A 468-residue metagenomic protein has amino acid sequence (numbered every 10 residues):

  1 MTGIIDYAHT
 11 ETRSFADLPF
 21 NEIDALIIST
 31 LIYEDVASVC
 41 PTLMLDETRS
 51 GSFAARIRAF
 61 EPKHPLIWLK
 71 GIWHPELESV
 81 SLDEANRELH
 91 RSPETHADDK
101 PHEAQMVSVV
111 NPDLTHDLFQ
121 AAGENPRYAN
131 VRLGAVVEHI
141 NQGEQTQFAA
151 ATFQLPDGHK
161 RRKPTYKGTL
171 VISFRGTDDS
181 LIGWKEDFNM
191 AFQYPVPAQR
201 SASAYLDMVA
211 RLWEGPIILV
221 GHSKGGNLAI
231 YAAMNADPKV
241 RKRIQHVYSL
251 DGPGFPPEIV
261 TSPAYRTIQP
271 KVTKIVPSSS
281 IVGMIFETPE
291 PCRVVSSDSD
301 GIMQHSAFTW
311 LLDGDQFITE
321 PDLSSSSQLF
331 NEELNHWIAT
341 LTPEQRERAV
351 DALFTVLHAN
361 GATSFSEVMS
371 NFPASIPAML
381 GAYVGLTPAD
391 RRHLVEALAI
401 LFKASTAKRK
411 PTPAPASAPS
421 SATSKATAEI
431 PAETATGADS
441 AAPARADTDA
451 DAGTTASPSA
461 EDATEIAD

Functional and structural regions predicted by a protein language model:
M1-L170, F174-A191, P195-P216, P238-E429 (+3 more regions): Alpha/beta hydrolase fold serine-hydrolase catalytic domain that processes acyl esters and thioesters
G221-G225, A229: Gly/Ala-rich beta-loop-alpha elbow adjacent to hydrolase catalytic centers
A229-P238: Short glycine-enriched nucleophile-adjacent loop and the immediately C-terminal alpha-helix near the catalytic center
D439, D447-D449: Intrinsic-disorder-associated, low-complexity terminal segments enriched in Asp/Asn/His/Tyr and depleted of Lys/Arg
